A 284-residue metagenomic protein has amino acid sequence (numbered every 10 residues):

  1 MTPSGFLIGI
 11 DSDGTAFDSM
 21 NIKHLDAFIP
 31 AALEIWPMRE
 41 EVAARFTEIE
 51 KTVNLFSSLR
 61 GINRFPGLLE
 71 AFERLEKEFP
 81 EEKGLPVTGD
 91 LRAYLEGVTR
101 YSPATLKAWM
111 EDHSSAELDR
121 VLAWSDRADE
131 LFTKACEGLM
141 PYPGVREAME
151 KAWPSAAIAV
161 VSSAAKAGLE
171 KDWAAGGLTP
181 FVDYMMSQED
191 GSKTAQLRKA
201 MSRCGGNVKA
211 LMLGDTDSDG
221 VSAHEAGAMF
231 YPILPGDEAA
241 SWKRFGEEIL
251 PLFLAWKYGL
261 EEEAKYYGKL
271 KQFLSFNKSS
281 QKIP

Functional and structural regions predicted by a protein language model:
M1-P3, E170, A174, L178-P284: Asp-based, Mg2+/Mn2+-dependent phosphohydrolase catalytic module
T2-K23, A223: Asp-based phosphoryl-transfer active-site loop
F6-I8, I158-A159, A210: Generic beta-sheet signal
I8, F28, A32-E34, L91 (+2 more regions): A signal for specific C-terminal beta-sheet/loop modules enriched in small/flexible residues with GP/PG/PP motifs
G9-I10, V160-V161, P232: A structural signal for short, well-ordered beta-strand segments and their strand-loop junctions that often border
T15-A164: Alpha-helical substrate-recognition element adjacent to the catalytic core
